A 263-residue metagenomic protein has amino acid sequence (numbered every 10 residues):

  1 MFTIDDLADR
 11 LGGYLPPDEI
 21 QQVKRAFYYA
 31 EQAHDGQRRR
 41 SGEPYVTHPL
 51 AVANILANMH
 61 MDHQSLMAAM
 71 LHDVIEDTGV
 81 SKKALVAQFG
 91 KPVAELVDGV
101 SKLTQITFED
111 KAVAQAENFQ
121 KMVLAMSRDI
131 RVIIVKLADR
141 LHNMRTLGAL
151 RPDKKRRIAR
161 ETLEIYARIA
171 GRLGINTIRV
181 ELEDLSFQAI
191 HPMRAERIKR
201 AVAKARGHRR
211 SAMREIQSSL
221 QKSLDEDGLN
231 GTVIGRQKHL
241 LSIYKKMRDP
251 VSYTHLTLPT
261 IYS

Functional and structural regions predicted by a protein language model:
M1-L256: Active-site helical microenvironments for divalent-metal-assisted chemistry
H255-S263: Single conserved hydrophobic/aromatic residue that forms the stacking wall/gate of nucleotide- or nucleobase-binding
